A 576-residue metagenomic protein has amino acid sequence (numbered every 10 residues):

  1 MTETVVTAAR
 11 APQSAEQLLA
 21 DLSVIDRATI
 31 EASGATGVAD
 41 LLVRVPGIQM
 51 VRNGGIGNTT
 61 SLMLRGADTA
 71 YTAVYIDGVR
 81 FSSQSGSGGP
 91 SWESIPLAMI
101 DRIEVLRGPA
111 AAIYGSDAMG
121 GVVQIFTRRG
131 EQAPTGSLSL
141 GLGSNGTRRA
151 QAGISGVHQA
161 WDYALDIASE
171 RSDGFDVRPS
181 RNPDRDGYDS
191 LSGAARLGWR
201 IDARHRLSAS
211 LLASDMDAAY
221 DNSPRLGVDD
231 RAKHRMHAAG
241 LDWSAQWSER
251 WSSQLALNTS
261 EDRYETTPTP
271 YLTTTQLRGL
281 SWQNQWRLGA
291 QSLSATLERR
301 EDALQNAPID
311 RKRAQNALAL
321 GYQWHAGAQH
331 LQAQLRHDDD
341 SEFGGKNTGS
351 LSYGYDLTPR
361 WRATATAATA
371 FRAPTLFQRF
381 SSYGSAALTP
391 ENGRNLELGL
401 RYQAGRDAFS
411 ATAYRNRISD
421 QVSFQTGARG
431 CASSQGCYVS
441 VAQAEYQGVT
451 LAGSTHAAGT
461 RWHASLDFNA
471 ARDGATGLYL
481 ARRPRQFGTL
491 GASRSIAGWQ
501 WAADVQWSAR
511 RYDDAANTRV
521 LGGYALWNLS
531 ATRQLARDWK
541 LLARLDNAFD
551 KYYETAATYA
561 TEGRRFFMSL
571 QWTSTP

Functional and structural regions predicted by a protein language model:
T2-S33, S61, T69: N-terminal periplasmic "start-of-domain" segments of outer-membrane beta-barrel proteins
A39, V43-V79, S83, D101: Extracytoplasmic beta-strand/coil segments of soluble accessory domains associated with Gram-negative outer-membrane
R80-R107: Short acidic/polar hinge/loop motifs at secondary-structure boundaries that mediate gating or recognition
A111-A112, Q124, E131-A133, G141 (+1 more regions): Periplasmic-side early beta-strands and strand-to-turn transitions of outer-membrane beta-barrels
R200-D202, S248, A290-S419, H463-F468 (+3 more regions): Structural signature of Gram-negative outer-membrane beta-barrels, strongest in the C-terminal barrel of TonB-dependent
R225-Q246, T273-Q276, S341-E342, Y353-D356 (+6 more regions): Outer-membrane beta-barrel signature, preferentially recognizing the C-terminal barrel domain of Gram-negative
W324-H330, R415-R417, Y438-A515, Q534-K540 (+3 more regions): Gram-negative outer-membrane beta-barrel transporters
G399-R401, E562-P576: Outer-membrane beta-barrel "beta-signal"
